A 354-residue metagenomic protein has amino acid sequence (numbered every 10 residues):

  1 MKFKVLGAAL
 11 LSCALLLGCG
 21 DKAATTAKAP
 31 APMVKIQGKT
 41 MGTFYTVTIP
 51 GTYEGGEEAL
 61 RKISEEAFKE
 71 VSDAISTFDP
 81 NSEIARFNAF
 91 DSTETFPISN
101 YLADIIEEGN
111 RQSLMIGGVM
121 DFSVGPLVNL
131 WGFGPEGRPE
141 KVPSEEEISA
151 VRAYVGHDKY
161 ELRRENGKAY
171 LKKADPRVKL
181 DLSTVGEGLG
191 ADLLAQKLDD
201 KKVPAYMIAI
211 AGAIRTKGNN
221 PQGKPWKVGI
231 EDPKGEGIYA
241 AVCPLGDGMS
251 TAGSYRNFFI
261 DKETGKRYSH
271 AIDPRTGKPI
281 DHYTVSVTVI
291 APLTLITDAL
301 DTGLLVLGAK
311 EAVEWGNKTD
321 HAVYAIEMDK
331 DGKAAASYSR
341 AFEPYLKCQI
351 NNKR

Functional and structural regions predicted by a protein language model:
K2-G7, L17-R354: Mature catalytic core of soluble alpha/beta enzymes
